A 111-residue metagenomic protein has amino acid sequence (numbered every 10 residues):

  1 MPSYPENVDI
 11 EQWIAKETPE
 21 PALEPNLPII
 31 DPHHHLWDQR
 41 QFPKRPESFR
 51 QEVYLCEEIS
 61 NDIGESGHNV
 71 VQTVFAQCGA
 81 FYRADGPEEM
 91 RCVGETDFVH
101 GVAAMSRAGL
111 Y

Functional and structural regions predicted by a protein language model:
M1-Y111: Helix-coil boundary/capping segments in enzymes
